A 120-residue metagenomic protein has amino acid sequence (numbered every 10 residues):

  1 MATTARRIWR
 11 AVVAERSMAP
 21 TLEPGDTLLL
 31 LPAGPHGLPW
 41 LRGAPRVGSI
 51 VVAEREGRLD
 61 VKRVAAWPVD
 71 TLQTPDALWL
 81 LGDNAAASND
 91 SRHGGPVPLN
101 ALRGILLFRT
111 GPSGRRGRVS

Functional and structural regions predicted by a protein language model:
M1-S120: Extended hydrophobic leader/signal-anchor segments used for secretion and membrane insertion
